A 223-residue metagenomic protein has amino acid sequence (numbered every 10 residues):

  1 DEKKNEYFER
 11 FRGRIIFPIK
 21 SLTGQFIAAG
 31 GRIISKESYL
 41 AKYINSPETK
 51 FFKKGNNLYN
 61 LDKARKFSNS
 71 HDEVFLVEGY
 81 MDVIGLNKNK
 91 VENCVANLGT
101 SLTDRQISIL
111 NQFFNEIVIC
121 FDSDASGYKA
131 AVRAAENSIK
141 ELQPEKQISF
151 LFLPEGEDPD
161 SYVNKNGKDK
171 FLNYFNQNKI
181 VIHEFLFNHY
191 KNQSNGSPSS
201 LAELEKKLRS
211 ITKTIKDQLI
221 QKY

Functional and structural regions predicted by a protein language model:
D1-F113, I117, A130-A131: Phosphate-handling DNA/RNA-contact segment within nucleic-acid enzymes
F17, K66, S108, V132 (+3 more regions): A broad, structural surface signal
N69, T100-E155, Y162-K168: Conserved catalytic cores of soluble enzyme domains, especially glycine-rich substrate-binding beta-alpha loops
F75-E78, C94, I109, S126 (+4 more regions): Short, surface-exposed helix-loop/turn micro-motifs enriched in polar/charged residues
E145-Y223: C-terminal or mid-to-C-terminal helical accessory/interaction module adjacent to the motor/catalytic core
